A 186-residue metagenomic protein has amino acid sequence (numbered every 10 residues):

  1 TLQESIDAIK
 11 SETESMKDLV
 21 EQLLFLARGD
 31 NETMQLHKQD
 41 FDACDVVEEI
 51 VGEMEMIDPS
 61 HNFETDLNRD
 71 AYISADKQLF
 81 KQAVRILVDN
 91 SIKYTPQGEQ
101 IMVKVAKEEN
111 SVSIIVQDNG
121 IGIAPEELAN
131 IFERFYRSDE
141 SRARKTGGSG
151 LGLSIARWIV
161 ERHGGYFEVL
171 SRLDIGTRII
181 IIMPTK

Functional and structural regions predicted by a protein language model:
S11-M16: Short alpha-helical segment of the dimerization/phosphotransfer core of two-component systems
H37-D40, S60-Y72: Conserved catalytic submotifs in the C-terminal HATPase_c
H37-G52: A conserved beta-strand-to-alpha-helix junction within the catalytic ATP-binding
F80-V84, V112: A residue-level detector for a conserved hydrophobic packing site within the catalytic ATP-binding domain
S91-I92: Short helix-loop "hinge" at the ATP-lid/N-box region of the Bergerat-fold HATPase_c
I123-R137: Short conserved segment of the HATPase_c
G164-G165: Conserved glycine-rich
